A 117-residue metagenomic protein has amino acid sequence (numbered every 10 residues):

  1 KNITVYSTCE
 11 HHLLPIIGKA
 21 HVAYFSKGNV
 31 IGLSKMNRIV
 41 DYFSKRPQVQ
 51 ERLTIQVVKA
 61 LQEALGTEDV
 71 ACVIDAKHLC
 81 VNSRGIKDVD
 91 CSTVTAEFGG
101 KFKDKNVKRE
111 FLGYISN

Functional and structural regions predicted by a protein language model:
K1-N117: A domain-level signal for the structural core that forms small-molecule/cofactor-binding pockets and catalytic centers
